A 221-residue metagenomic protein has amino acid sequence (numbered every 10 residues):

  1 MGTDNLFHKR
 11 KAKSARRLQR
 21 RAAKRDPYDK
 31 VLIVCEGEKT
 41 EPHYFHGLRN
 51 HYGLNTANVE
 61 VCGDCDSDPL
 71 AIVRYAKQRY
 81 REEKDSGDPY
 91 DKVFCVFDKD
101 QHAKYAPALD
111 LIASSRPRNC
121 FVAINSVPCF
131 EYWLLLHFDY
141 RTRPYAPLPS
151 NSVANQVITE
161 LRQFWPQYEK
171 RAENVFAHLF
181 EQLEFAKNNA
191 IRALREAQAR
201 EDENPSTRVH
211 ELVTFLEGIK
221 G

Functional and structural regions predicted by a protein language model:
M1-D29, P42, H46-G63, R81-G221: C-terminal accessory helical subdomains adjacent to catalytic cores in phosphodiester- and nucleotide-handling enzymes
V31-V34: Conserved beta-strand elements of the Class I
E36-E38: Helix N-cap/beta->alpha junction signal
C65-Y75: Short phosphate-binding loop-to-helix
